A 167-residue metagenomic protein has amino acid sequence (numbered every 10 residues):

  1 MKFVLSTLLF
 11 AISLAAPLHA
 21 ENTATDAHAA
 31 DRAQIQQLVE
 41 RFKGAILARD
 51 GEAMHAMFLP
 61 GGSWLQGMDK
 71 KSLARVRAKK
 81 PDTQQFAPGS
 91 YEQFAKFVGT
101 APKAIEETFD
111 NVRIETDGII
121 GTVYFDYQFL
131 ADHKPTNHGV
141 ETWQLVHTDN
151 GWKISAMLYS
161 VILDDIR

Functional and structural regions predicted by a protein language model:
M1-V4: Positively charged n-region of N-terminal signal peptides that target proteins for export
S6-A15: Bacterial N-terminal signal peptides
L18-P60, V76, I166: Short, low-complexity N-terminal intrinsically disordered segments enriched in polar/charged residues
E21, T122, N137-I166: Short beta-strand edge/turn micro-motifs at domain boundaries
R49, L59, F109, G118-I120 (+1 more regions): Extracytoplasmic
F58, W64-Q84: A short gly/proline-enriched turn/hairpin at secondary-structure junctions
F58-G61, M68-K70, F125-F129, L158: A mature extracytoplasmic/lumenal domain signature
A78-K134: Surface-exposed, charged secondary-structure patches
